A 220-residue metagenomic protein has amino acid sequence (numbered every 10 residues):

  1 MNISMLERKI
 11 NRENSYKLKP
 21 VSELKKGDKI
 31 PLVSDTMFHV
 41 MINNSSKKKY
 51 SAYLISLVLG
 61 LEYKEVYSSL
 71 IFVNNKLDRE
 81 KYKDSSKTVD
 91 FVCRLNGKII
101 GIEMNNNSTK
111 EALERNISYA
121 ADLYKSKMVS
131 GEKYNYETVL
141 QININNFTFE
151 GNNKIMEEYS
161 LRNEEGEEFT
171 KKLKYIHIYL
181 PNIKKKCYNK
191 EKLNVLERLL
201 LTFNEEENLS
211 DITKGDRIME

Functional and structural regions predicted by a protein language model:
M1-E220: Elongated, amphipathic alpha-helical interaction scaffolds
